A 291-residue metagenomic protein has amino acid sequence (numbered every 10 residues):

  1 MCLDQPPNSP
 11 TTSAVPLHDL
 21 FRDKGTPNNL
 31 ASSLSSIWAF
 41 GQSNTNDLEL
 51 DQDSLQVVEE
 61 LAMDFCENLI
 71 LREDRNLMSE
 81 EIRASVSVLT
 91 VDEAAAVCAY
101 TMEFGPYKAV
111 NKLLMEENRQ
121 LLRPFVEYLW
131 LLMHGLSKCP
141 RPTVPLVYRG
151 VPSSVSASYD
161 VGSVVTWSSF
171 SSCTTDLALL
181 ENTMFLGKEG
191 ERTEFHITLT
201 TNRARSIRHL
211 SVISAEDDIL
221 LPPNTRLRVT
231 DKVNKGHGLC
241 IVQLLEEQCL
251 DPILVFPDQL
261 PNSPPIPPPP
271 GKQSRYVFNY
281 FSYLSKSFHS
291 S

Functional and structural regions predicted by a protein language model:
M1-A84: Intrinsically disordered, low-complexity, charge-biased terminal/linker regions in eukaryotic proteins
C2-W38, D217-R226, T230-S291: Cys-His-centered catalytic/binding microenvironment captured across papain-like cysteine peptidases and homologous
D4, D19, D23, D47 (+10 more regions): Acidic-enriched, low-complexity/disordered segments with a strong bias for Aspartate over Glutamate
N8, N28-N29, N44-N46, N68 (+9 more regions): Detector for Asparagine
L55-R208: Internal glycine-rich, Lys/Arg-flanked active-site/core loops of soluble domains
P152, S163-V164, T174, A178-Q259 (+1 more regions): Active-site and NAD+-binding cores of ADP-ribose-processing enzymes
